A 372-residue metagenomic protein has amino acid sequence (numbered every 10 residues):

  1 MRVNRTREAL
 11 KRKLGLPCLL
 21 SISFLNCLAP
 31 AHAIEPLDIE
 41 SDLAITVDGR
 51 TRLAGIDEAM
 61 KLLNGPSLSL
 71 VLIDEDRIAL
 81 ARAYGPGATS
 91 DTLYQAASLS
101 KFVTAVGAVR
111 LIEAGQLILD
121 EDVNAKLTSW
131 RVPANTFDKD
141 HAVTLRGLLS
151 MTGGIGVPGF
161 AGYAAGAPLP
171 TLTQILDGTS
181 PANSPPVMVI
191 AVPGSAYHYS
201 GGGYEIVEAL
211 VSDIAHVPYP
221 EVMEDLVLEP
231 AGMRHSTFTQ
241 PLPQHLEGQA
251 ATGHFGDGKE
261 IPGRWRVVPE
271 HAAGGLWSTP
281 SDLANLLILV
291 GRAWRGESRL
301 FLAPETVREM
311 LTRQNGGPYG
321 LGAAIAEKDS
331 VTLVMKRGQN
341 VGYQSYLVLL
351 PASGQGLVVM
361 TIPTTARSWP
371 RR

Functional and structural regions predicted by a protein language model:
V3-C18: Bacterial N-terminal signal peptides that target proteins for export
P17-C27: Bacterial N-terminal signal peptides
A31-A33: Boundary at the C-terminal end of the N-terminal hydrophobic targeting segment
A44-A97, Q116, A182, P186-V187 (+1 more regions): Short, conserved catalytic-motif segment at the N-terminal edge
L62-S69, P86-G147, V189-G202, H271-G274 (+1 more regions): Short active-site loop at a secondary-structure junction that contains or immediately precedes the catalytic residue(s)
N135-V341: Short, surface-exposed loop or secondary-structure junction motifs that flank catalytic or metal-binding residues
T332, T361-R372: Short, gly/Ser/Thr-rich active-site loops of penicillin-recognizing serine hydrolases
M335-K336, S345-L350, G354-P363: Short, well-ordered beta-strand elements
